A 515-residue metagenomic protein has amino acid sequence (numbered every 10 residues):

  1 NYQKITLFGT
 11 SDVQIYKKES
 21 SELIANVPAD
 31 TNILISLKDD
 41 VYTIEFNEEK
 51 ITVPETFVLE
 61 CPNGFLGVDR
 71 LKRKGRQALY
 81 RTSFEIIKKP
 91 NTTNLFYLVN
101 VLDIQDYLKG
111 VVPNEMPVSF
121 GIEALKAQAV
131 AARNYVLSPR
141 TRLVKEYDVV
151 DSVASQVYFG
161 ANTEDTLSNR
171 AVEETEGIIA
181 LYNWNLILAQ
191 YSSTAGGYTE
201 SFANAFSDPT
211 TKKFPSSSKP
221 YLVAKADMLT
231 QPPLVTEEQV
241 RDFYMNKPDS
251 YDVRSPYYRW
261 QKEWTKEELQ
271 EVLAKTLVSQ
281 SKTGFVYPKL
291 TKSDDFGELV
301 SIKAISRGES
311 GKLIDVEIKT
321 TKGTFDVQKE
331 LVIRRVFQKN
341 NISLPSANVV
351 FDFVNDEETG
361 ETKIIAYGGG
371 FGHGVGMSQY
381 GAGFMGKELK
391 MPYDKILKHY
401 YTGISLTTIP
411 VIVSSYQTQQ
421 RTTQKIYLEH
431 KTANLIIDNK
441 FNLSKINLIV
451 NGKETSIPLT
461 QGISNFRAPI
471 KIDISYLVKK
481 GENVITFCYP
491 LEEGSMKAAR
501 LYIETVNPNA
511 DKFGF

Functional and structural regions predicted by a protein language model:
N1-N434, F441-I472, Y489-F515: Conserved, single-site charged/polar hotspot
Y476-Y489: Noncatalytic modules at the cell exterior or secretory-pathway interfaces, chiefly beta-strand-rich lectin/adhesion
